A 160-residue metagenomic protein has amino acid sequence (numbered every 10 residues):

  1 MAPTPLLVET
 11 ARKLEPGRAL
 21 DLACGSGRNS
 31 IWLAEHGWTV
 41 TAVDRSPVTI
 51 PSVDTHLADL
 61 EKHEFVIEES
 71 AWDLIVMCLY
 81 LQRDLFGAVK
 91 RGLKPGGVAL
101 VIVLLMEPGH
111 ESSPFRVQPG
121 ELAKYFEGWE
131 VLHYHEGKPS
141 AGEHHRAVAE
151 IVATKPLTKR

Functional and structural regions predicted by a protein language model:
M1-G17: Conserved alpha-helix/loop element of class I SAM-dependent methyltransferases that forms part of the SAM/SAH-binding
G17-G25: Conserved class I S-adenosyl-L-methionine
S46: Conserved SAM/SAH-binding beta-strand->alpha-helix loop
S52-H63: Conserved SAM-binding strand-loop segment of SAM-dependent methyltransferases
V66-L74: A short acidic, Gly/Pro-enriched loop at the edge of an enzyme's catalytic core that lines a small-molecule cofactor
F86-V98: A short glycine-rich, Lys/Arg-flanked "PGG" loop and its adjoining helix->strand segment in the class I
G97-L105: Conserved beta-strand signature within the Rossmann-like core of class I S-adenosyl-L-methionine
S140-R160: Core SAM-dependent methyltransferase catalytic element
